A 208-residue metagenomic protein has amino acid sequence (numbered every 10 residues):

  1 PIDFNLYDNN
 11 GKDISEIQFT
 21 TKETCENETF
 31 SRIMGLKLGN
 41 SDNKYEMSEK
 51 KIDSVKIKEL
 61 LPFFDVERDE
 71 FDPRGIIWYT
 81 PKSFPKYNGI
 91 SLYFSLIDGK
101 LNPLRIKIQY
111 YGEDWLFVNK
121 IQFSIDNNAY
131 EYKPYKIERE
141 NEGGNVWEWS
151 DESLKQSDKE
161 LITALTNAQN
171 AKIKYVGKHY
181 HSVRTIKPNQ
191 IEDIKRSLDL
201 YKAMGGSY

Functional and structural regions predicted by a protein language model:
Y7, K12-Y208: A generic "folded-domain core" signal
